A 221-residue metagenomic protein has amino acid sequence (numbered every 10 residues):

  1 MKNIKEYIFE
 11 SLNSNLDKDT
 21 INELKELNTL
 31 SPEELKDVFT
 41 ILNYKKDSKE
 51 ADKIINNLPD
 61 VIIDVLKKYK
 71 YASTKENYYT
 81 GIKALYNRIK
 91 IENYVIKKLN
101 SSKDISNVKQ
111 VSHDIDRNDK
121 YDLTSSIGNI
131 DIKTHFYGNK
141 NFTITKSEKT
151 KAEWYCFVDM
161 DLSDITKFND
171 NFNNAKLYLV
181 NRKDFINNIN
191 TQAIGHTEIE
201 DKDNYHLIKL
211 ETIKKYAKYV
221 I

Functional and structural regions predicted by a protein language model:
I4-I221: Nucleic-acid endonuclease domains
